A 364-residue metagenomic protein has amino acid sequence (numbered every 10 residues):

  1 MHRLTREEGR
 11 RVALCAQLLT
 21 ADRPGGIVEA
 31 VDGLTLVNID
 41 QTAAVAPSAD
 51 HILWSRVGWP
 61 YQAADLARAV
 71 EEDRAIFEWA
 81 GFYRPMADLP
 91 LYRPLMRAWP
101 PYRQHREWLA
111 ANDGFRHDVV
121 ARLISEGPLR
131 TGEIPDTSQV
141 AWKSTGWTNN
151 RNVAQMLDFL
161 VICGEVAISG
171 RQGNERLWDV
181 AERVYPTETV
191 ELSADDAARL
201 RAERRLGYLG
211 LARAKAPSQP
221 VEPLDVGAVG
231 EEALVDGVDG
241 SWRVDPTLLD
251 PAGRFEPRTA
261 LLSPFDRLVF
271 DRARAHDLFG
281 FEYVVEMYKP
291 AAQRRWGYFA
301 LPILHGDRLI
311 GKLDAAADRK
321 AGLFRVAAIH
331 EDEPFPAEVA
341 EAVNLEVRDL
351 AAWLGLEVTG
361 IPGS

Functional and structural regions predicted by a protein language model:
M1-S364: Long, charged, low-complexity, helical-prone intrinsically disordered regions
